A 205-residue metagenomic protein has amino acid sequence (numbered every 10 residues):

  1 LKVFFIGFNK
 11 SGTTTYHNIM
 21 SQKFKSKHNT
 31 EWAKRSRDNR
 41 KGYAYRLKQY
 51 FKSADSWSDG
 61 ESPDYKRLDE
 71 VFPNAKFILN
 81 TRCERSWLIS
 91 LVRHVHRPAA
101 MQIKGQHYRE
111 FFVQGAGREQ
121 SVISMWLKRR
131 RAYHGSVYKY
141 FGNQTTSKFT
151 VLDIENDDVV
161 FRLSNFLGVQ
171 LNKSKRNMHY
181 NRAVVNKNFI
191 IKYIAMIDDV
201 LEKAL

Functional and structural regions predicted by a protein language model:
L1-H94, S136, R162-L167: PAPS-dependent sulfotransferase catalytic domain
E31-K41, E84, Q106-H107, K139-A204: The conserved 3'-phosphoadenosine-5'-phosphosulfate
K34, D59, I89, E110-F111 (+2 more regions): Intrinsic disorder/low-complexity segments enriched in polar/charged and small flexible residues
Y43-F51, E61-P63, M101-V160, N165: PAPS-dependent sulfotransferase catalytic domain
S90-R93, P98-Q106: Short, surface-exposed acidic-centric catalytic microdomains
